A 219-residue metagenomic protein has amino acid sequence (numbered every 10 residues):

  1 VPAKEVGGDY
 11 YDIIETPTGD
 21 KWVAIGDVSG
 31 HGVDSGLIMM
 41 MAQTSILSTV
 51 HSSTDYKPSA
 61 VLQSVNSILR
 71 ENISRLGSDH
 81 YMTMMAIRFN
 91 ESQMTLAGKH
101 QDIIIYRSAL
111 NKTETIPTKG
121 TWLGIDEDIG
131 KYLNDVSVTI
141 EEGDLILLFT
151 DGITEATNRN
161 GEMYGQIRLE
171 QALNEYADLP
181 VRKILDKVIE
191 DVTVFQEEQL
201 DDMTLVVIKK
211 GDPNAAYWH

Functional and structural regions predicted by a protein language model:
V1-L147, K187-E190, E197-H219: … and, occasionally, acidic/histidine-rich disordered N-termini of signaling adaptors
V33, S52, G130, A156-G161 (+1 more regions): Short, contiguous acidic/charged loop-to-helix segments that flank catalytic cores in large enzymes
I105-A109, T157-M163: Cytochrome P450 core scaffold surrounding the K-helix E-X-X-R motif and the conserved "meander" helix-loop region
M163-A177: Divalent-cation-assisted or electrostatically stabilized phosphate/pyrophosphate-binding catalytic cores
L179-V181: PAS/GAF/H-NOX family sensory domains and closely associated sensor/linker modules
